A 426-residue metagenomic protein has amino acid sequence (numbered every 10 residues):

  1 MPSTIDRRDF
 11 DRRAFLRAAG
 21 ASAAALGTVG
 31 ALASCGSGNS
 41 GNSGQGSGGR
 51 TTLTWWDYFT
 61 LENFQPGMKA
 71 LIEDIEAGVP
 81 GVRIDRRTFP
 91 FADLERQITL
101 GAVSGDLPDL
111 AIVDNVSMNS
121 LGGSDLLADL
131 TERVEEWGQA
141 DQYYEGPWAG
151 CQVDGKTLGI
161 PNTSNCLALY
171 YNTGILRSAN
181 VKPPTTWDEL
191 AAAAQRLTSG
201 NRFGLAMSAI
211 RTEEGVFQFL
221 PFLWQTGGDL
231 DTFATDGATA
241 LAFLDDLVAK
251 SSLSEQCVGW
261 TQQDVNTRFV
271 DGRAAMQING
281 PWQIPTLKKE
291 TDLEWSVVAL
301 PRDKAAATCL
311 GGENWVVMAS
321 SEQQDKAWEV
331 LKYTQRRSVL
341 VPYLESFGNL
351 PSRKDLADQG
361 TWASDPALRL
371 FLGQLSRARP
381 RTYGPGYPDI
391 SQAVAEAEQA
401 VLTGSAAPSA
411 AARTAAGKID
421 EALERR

Functional and structural regions predicted by a protein language model:
M1-F10, A23-G30: N-terminal secretory signal peptides
P2-D6, R177, S252, Q374-R426: Conserved C-terminal helix/tail region of periplasmic/extracytoplasmic solute-binding proteins
G48-T60, V82-R87, L110, L205: Short, well-ordered beta-strand elements
E73, A77, S178-A179, A249-K250 (+4 more regions): Extracytoplasmic/periplasmic substrate-recognition and gating elements
D74-Y143, R177-K182, M276, T286 (+1 more regions): Extracytoplasmic "Venus flytrap"/periplasmic binding protein-like
N115-C166, A191, G215-L220, S296 (+2 more regions): Hinge/lid segment of periplasmic solute-binding proteins
G146, W295, L344-E396, A400 (+1 more regions): Long, aromatic- and glycine/proline-rich binding clefts that accommodate carbohydrate-like moieties
A194-T198, L230-V258: Glycine-centered hinge/linker elements that transmit conformational signals in sensory and ligand-binding systems
